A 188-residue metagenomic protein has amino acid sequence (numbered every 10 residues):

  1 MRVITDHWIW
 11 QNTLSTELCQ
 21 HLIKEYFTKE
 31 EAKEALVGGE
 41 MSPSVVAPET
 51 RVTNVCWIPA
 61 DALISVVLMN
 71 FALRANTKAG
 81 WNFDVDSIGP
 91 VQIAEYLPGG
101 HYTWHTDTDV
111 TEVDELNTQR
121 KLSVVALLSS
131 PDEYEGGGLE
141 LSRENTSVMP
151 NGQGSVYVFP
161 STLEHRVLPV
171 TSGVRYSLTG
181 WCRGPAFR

Functional and structural regions predicted by a protein language model:
M1-V156, T162-R188: Fe(II)/2-oxoglutarate oxygenase catalytic core
